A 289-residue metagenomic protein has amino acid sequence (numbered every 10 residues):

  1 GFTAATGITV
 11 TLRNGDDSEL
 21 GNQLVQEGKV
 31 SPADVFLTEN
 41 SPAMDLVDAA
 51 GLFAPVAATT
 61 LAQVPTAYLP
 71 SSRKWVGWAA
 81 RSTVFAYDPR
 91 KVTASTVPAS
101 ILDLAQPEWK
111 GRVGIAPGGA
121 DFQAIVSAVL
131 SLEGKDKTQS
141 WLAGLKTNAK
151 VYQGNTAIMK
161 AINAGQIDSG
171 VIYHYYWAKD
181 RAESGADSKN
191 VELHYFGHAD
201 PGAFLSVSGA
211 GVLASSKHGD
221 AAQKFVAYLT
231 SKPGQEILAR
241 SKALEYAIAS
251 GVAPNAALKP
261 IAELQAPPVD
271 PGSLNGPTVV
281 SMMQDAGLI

Functional and structural regions predicted by a protein language model:
G1-T9: Short, polar/charged alpha-helical segment
G15-V25, S31-I167, P201: Extracytoplasmic ligand-binding site segments that recognize negatively charged/polar headgroups
P42-L46, S169-N190: A ligand-binding cleft/hinge motif common to bilobed small-molecule-binding domains
R81, L142-L145, V151-Y152, D187-A214: Periplasmic-binding protein-like
V84-K91, L130, L205-H218, I237-L238: A bilobed periplasmic-binding-protein/Venus flytrap-type ligand-binding module shared by bacterial periplasmic
W109-P117, Y228-G251: Periplasmic-binding protein-like
D136, A243-I289: An extracytoplasmic/periplasmic, membrane-proximal ligand-sensing/linker region
K137, W141, S208, S216-L229 (+1 more regions): Short amphipathic alpha-helical coupling segments at ligand-binding clamshell hinges and other catalytic/signaling
